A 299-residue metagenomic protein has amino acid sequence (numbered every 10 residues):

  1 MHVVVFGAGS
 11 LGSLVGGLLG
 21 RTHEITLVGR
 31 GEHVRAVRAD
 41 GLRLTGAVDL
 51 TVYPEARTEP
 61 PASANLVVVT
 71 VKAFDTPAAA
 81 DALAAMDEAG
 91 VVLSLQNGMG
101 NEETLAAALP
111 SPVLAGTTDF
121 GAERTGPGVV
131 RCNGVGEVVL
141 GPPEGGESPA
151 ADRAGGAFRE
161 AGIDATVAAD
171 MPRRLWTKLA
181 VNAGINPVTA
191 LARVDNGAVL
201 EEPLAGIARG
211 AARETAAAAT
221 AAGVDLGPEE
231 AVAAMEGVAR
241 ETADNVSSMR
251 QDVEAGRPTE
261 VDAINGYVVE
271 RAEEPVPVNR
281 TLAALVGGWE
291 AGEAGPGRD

Functional and structural regions predicted by a protein language model:
M1-Y53: NAD(P)+-binding Rossmann beta1-loop-alpha1 motif at the extreme N-terminus of oxidoreductases
V3, E24-I25, G90-V92, V113 (+1 more regions): Hydrophobic anchor at the start of a short beta-strand that flanks the dinucleotide cofactor-binding loop
G17-R21, D81-A85, A107, G266 (+2 more regions): Short, well-ordered alpha-helices that flank and scaffold nucleotide-derived cofactor binding pockets
G31, G46-R131: Rossmann-like NAD(P)(H) cofactor-binding subdomain of soluble oxidoreductases
M86, T104-S111, R131-K178, A190-E230: Internal alpha-helical scaffold of NAD(P)-dependent oxidoreductase catalytic cores
R209-D299: NAD(P)-dependent Rossmann-like dehydrogenase/reductase catalytic/cofactor-binding core
